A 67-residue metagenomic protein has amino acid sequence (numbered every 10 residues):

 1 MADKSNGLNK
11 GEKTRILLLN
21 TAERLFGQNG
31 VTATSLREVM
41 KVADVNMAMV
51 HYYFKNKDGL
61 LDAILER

Functional and structural regions predicted by a protein language model:
M1-K13: N-terminal intrinsically disordered/low-complexity leader segments
L17, L25-G59, A63: Helix-turn-helix
E66-R67: Short, basic, alpha-helical segments at the C-terminal edge of helix-turn-helix-like DNA-binding modules
